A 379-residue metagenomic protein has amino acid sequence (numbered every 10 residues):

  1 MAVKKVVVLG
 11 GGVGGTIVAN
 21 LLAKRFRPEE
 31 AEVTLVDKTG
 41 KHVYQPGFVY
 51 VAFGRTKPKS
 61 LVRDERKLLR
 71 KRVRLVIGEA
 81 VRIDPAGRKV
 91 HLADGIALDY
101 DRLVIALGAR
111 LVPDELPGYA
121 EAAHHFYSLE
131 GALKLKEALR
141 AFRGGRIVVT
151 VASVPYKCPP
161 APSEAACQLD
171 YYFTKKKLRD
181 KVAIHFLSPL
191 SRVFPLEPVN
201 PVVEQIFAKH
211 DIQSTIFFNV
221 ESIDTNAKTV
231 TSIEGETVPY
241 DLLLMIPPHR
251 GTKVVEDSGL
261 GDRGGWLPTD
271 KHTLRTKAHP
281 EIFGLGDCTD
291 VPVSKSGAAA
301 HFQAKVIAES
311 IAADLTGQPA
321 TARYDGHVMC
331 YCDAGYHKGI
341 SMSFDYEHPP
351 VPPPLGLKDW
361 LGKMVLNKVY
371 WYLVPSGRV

Functional and structural regions predicted by a protein language model:
M1-K5, R72-E164, D170-K177, L244: FAD-binding core/adjacent interface of flavoenzyme oxidoreductases
A2-R74, S153-E197: Beta1-alpha1 glycine-rich phosphate/pyrophosphate-binding loop at the start of Rossmann-like nucleotide-binding domains
G11, D94, L107-G108, V151 (+3 more regions): Glycine-rich, N-terminal phosphate-binding loop of Rossmann-like dinucleotide-binding domains
E30-T34, V73-A86, V90, L98 (+2 more regions): A Rossmann-like FAD-binding core segment of flavoenzymes
T34, P155-Y156, P160-L178, L267 (+4 more regions): Active-site substrate-recognition segment that forms the wall of the catalytic cavity or substrate channel
A120-R143, T231, T237-K305, E309 (+1 more regions): FAD-site-proximal beta/loop scaffold in flavoenzymes
V306, A312-P350: Active-site-proximal substrate-binding core of FAD-dependent oxidoreductases
K338-V379: C-terminal auxiliary extensions adjacent to catalytic cores
